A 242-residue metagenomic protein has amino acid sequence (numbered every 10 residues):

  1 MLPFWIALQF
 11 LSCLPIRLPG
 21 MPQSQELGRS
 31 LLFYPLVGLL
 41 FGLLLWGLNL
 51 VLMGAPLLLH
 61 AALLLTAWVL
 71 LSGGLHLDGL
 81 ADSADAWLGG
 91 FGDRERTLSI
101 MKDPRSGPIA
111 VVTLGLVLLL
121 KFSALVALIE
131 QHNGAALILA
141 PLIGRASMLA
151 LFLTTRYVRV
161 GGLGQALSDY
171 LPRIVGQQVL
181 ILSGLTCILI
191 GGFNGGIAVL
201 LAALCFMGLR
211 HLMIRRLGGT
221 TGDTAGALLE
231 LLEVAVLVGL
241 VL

Functional and structural regions predicted by a protein language model:
M1-P22: Membrane-proximal soluble regions of multi-pass membrane proteins
I6-Q9, Q23-N49, A166-D169: N-terminal beta-alpha supersecondary unit
P19-E26, K102, E130, D169-Y170: Helix-boundary and loop/linker segments of multi-pass membrane transporters
R29-L45, A86-Q131, L137, I174-I188 (+2 more regions): Multi-pass membrane catalytic core of lipid/isoprenoid biosynthesis enzymes
L32-W87, A136-L139, N194-R215: Membrane-embedded alpha-helical segments that form the functional core of polytopic membrane enzymes, especially those
A67-R105, M213-L232: Acidic (Asp/Glu-rich) catalytic motifs at the cytosolic membrane interface
V112-R156, G192-L212, R216, L231-L242: Alpha-helical transmembrane segments
A146-Q178, L217-T220: Solvent-exposed interhelical
